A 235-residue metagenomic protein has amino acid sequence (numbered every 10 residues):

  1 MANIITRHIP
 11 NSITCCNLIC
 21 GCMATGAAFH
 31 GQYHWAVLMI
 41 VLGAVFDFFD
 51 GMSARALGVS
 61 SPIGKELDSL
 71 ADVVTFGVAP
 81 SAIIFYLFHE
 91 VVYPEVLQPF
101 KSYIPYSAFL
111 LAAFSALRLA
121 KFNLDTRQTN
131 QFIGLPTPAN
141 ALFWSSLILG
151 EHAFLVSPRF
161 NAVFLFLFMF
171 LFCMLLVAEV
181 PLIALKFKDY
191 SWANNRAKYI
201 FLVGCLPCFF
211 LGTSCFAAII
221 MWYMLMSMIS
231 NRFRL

Functional and structural regions predicted by a protein language model:
M1-A2, D50-S61, F122-T126, N130 (+1 more regions): Cytosolic, membrane-interface loops and tails of multi-pass inner-membrane proteins
M1-F48, P207-C208, C215, I219 (+3 more regions): Topogenic membrane-insertion module of multi-pass membrane proteins
P10-T14, A56-A120: Multi-pass membrane catalytic core of lipid/isoprenoid biosynthesis enzymes
I13-C16, A36-G43, S107-F114, N140 (+3 more regions): Hydrophobic alpha-helical transmembrane segments of polytopic
I19, V45, F49-S53, L70 (+1 more regions): Active-site His/Glu-centered metal-binding helix of metallohydrolases
C22-T25, L42, P80, A113-A116 (+3 more regions): Alpha-helical transmembrane segments of polytopic integral membrane proteins, especially the permease/helical cores
M23-L38, P80-Y106, L147-F164: Helix-coil boundary and interhelical linker segments in multi-pass alpha-helical membrane proteins
T129-L235: C-terminal membrane-associated helical module and adjoining short loops/tails
